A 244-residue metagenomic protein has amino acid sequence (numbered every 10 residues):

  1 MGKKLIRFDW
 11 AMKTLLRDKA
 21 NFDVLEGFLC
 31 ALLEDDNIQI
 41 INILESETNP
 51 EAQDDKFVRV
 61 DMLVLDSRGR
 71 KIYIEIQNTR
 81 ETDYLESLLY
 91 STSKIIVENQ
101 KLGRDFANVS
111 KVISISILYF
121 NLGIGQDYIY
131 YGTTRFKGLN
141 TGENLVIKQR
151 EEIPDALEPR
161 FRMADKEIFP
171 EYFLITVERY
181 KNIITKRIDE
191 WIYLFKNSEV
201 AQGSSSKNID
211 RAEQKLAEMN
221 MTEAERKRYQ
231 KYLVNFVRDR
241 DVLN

Functional and structural regions predicted by a protein language model:
M1-V242: Elongated, amphipathic alpha-helical interaction scaffolds
